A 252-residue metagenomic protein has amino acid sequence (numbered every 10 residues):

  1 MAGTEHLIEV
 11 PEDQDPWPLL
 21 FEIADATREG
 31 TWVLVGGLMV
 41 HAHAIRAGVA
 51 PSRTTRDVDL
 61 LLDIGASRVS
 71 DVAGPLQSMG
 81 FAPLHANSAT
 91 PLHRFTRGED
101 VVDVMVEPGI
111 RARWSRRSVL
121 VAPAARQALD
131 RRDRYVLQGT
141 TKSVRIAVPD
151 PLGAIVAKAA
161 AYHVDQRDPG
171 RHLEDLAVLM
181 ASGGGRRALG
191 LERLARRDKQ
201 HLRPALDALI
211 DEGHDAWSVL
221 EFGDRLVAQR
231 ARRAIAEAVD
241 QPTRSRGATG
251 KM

Functional and structural regions predicted by a protein language model:
M1-M252: Compositionally biased terminal segments of proteins
